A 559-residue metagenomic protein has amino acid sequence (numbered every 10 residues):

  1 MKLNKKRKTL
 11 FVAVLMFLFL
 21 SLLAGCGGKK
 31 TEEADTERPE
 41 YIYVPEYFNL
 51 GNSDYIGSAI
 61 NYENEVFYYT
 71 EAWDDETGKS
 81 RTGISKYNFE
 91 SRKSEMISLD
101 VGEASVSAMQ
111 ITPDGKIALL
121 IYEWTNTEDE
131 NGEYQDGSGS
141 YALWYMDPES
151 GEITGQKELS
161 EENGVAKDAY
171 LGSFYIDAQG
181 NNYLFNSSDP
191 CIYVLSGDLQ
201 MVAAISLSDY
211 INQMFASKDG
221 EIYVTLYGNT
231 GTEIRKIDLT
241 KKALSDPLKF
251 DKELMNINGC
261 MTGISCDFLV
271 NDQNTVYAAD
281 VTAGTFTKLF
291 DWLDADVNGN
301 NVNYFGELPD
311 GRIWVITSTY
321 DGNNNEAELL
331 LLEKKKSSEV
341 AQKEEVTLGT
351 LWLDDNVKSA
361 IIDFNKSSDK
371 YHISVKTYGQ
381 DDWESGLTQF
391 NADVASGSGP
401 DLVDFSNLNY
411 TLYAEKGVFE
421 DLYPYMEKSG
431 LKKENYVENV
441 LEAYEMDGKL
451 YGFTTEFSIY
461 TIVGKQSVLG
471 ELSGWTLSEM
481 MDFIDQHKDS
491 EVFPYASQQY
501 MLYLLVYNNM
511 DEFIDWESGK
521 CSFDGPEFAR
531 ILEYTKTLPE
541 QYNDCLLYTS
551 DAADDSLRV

Functional and structural regions predicted by a protein language model:
K2-V12: Bacterial N-terminal signal peptides that target proteins for export
A13-S21: Bacterial N-terminal signal peptides
L23-G25: C-terminal motif of bacterial Sec signal peptides marking the signal peptidase cleavage site
G27-S85, F89-R92, E103, S107-Q110 (+6 more regions): Conserved N-terminal structural module of periplasmic/extracytoplasmic solute-binding proteins
N88, D147, G151, E445-L546: Helix-loop-helix "hinge/cap" segment bordering the ligand-binding cleft or interdomain interface
L99-G102, Q156-K167, L293-A295: Surface-exposed loop and turn segments in beta-propeller and other repeat-based domains that flank or scaffold
L408-T461, W475-E479: Hinge/lid segment of periplasmic solute-binding proteins
Y548-D555: Conserved small/polar residues in nucleotide/adenosyl-binding loops
